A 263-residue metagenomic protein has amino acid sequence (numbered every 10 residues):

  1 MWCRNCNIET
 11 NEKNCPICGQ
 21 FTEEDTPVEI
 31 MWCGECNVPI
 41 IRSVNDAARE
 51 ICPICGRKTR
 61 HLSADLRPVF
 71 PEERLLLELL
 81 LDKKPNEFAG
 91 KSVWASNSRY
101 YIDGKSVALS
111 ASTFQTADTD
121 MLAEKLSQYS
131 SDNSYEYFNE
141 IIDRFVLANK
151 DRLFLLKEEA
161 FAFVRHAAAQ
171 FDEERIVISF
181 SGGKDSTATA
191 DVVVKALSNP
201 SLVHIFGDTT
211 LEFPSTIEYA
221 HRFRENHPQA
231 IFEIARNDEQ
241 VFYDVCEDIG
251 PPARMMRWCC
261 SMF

Functional and structural regions predicted by a protein language model:
W2-S43, E50-E78, D82, E87-F263: ATP-dependent adenylation/nucleotidyltransferase module used to activate substrates
